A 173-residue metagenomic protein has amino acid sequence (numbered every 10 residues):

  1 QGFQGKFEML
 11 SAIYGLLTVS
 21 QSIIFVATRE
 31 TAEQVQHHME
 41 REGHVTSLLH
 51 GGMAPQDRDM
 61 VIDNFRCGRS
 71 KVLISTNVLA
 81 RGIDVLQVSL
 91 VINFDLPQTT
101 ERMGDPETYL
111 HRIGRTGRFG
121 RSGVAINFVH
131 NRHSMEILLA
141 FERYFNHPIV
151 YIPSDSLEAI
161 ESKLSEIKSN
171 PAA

Functional and structural regions predicted by a protein language model:
Q1-A173: Conserved helicase RecA-like core
